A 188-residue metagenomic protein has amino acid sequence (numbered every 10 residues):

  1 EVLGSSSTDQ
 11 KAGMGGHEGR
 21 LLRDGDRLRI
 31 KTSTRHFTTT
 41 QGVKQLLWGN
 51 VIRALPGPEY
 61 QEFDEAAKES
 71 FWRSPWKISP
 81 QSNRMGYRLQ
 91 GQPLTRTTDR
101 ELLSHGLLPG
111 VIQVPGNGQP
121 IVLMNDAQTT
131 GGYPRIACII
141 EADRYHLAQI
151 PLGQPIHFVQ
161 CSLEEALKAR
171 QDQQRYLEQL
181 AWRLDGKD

Functional and structural regions predicted by a protein language model:
E1-D188: Conserved "landmark" site that anchors the functional core of diverse proteins
